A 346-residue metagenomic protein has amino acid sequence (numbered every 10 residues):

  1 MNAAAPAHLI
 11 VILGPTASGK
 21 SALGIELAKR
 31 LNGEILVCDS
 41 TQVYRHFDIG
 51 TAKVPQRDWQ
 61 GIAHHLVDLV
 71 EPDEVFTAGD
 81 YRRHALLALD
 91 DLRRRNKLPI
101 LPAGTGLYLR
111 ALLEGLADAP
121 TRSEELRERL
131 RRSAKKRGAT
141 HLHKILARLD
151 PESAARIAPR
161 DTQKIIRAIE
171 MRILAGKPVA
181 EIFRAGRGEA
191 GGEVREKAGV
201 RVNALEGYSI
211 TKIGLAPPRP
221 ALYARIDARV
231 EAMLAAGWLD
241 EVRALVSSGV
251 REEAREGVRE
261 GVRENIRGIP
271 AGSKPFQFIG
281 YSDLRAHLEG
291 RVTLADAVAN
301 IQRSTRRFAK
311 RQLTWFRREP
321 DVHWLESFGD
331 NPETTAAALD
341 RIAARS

Functional and structural regions predicted by a protein language model:
M1-S346: Phosphate/pyrophosphate-binding catalytic cores of soluble transferases and nucleic-acid-acting enzymes
